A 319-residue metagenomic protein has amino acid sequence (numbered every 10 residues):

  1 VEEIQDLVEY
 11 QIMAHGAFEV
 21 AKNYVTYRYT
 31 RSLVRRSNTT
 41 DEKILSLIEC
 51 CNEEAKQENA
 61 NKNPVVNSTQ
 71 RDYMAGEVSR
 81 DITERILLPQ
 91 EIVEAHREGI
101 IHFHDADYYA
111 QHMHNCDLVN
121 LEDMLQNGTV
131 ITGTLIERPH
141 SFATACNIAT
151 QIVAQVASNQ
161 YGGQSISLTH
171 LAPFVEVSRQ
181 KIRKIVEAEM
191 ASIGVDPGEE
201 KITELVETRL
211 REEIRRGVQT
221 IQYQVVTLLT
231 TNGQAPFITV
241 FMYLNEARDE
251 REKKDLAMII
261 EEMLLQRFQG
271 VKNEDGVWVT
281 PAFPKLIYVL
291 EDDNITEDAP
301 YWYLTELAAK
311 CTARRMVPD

Functional and structural regions predicted by a protein language model:
V1-C51: Charged, amphipathic alpha-helical regulatory modules used for macromolecular assembly or allosteric control
T30-D319: Conserved catalytic cores of very large enzyme subunits
